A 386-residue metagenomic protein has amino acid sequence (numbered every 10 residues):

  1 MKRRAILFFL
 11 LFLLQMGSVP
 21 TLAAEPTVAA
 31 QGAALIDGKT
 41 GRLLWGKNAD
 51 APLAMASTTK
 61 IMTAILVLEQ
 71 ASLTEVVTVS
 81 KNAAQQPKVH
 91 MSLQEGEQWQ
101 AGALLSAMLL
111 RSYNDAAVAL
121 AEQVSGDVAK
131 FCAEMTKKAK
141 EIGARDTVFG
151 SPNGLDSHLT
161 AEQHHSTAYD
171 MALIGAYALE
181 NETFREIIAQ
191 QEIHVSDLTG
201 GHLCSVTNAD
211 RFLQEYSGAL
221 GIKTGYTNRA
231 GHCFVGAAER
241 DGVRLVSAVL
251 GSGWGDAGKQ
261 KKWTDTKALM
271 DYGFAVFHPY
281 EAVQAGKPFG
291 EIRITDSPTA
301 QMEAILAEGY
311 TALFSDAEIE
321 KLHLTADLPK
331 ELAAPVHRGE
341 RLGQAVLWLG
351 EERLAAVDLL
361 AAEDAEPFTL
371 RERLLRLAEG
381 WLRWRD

Functional and structural regions predicted by a protein language model:
K2-I6, A101, L370, L374: Structural motif marking the loop-to-transmembrane transition
R3-A23: Sec-dependent N-terminal signal peptides of Gram-positive bacterial secreted proteins and lipoproteins
F8, R42-L43, A51-A54, M62 (+10 more regions): A broad, structure-centric signal for solvent-exposed, well-ordered loop/edge residues that line or flank functional
L11, T136, M270-F274: Generic solvent-exposed, charged/amphipathic alpha-helical segments that serve as macromolecular interface scaffolds
Q15-M16, S72, L269, F277: Hydrophobic alpha-helical membrane context
T21-E182: Active-site-adjacent loops and short helices of periplasmic peptidoglycan-processing enzymes
E162-D386: Domain-terminus/edge residues, biased toward the C-terminal soluble/receptor-binding domains of extracytoplasmic
